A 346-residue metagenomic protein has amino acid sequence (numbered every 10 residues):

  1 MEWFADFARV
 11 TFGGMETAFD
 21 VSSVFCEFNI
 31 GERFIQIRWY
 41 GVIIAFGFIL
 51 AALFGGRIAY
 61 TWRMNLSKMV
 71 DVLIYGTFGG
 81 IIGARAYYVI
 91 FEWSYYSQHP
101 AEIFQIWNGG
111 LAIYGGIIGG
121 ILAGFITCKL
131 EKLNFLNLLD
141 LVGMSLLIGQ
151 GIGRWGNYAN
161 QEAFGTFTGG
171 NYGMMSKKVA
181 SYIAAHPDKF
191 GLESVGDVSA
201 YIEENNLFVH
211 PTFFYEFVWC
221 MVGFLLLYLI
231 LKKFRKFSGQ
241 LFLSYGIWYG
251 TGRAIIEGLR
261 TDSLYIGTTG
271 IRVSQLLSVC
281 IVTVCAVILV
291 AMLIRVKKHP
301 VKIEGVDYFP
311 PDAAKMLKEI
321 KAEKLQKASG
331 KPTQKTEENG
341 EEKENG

Functional and structural regions predicted by a protein language model:
M1-G346: A feature for loop-to-transmembrane-helix boundaries and adjacent hydrophobic helices in multi-pass integral membrane
